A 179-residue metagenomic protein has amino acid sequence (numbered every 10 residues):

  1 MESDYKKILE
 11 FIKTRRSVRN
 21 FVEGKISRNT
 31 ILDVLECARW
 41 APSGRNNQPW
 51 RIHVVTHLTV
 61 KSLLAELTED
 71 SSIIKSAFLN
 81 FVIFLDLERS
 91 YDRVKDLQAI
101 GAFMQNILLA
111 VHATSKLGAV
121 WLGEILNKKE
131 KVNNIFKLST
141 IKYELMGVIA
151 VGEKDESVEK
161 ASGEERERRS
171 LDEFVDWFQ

Functional and structural regions predicted by a protein language model:
M1-Q179: Acidic, surface-exposed loops and disordered segments
